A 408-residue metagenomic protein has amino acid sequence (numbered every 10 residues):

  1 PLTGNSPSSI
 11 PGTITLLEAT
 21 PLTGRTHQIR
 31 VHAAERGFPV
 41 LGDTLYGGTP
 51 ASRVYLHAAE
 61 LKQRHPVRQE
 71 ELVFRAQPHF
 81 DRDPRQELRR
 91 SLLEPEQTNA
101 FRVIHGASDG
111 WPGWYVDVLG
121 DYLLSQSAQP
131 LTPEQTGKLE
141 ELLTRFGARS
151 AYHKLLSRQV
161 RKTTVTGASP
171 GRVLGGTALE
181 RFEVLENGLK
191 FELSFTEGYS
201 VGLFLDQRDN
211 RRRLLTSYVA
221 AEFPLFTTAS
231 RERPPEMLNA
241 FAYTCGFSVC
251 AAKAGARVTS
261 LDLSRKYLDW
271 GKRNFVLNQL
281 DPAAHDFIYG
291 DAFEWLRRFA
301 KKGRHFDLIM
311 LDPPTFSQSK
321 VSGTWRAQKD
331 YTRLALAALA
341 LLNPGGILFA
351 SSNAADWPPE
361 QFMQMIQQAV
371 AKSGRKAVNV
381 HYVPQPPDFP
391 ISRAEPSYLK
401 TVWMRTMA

Functional and structural regions predicted by a protein language model:
G4-I14, L22, R30-E94: Pseudouridine synthases involved in rRNA/tRNA modification
Q69, I347-A408: C-terminal catalytic and target-recognition region of SAM-dependent MTase-like enzymes, primarily methyltransferases
G106-G110, D117, P133-L205: Non-catalytic substrate-recognition/targeting regions of SAM-dependent transferases
T166-A256, D269: Glycine-rich adenosyl-nucleotide cofactor-binding module
R257-D262: Conserved SAM-binding motif I beta-strand of class I
S264-M310: S-adenosyl-L-methionine
Y289, F306-A337: Mobile active-site "lid"/loop adjacent to the S-adenosyl-L-methionine
L342-N343: Helix-to-beta-strand junctions that scaffold the AdoMet/dcAdoMet cofactor pocket in Class I SAM-dependent enzymes
